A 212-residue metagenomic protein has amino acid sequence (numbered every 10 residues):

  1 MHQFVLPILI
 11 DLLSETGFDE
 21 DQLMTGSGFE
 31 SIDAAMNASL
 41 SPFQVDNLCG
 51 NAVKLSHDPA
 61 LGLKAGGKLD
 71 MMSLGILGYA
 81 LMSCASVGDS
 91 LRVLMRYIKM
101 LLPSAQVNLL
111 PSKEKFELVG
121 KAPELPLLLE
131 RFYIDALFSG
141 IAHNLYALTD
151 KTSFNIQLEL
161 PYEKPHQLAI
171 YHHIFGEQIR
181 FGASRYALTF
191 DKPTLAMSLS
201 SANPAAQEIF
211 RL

Functional and structural regions predicted by a protein language model:
M1-E114: N-terminal low-complexity or simple alpha-helical regulatory segments that function as activation/interaction modules
H2-Q3, P7, D21, L102-I134 (+1 more regions): Conserved binding/catalytic microenvironments
C49, F138-A142: Hydrophobic alpha-helical core bundles mediating ligand binding, dimerization, or RNAP-core interactions
G75-L81, P123-L127, L195-A196, L212: Short hinge/gating elements
E130-I134, F138, N203, Q207: Short, charged, low-complexity patches
H166-L168: Short, charged/polar "capping" segments at the starts of alpha-helices and the immediately preceding loops
H173-L212: Extended mid-to-C-terminal alpha-helical interaction segments
